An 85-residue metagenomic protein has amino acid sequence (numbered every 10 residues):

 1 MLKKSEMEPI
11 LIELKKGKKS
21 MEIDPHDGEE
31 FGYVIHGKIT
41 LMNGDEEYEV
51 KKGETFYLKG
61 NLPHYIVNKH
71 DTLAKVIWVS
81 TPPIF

Functional and structural regions predicted by a protein language model:
M1-E22, W78-S80, I84: A short glycine-rich, His/Asp/Glu-containing loop-to-beta-strand
S5-I10, E30, G37, L62 (+1 more regions): A generic structural signal for short beta-strands and their flanking turns/coil linkers
E13-L14, D24-L41: Short, conserved beta-strand element in jelly-roll/cupin
S20-H26, V67-K69: Short histidine-centered beta-strand/loop micro-motifs that create catalytic or ligand/metal-coordination sites
G44-G60: Short acidic-glycine-tyrosine-enriched beta hairpin
K51, G60-F85: Ligand-binding loop in jelly-roll beta-barrel domains
